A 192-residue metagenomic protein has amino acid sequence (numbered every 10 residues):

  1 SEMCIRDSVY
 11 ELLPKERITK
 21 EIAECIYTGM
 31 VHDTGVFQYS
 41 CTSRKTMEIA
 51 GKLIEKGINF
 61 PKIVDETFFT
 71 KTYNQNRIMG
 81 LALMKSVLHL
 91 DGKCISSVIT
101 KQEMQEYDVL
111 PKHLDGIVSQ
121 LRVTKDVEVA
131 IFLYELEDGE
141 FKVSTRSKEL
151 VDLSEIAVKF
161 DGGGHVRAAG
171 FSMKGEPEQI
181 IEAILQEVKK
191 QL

Functional and structural regions predicted by a protein language model:
S1, R17-I22, L110: Structural motif
M3-I5: Short, small-residue-biased leader/transition segments that mark boundaries at the very start of proteins
D7-K15, G51-K52: Short glycine/serine- and small hydrophobic-enriched flexible loop segments
V9, A23-Y27, V64, I181: Alpha-helical structural signal
K15-K20, Q179-A183: Phosphate-handling active-site elements
T19-H32, K45: Internal alpha/beta core interface subdomains
H32-F160, G164-L192: Hydrophobic helix-and-loop "lid/oligomerization" segment in the mid-to-C-terminal part of catalytic domains
